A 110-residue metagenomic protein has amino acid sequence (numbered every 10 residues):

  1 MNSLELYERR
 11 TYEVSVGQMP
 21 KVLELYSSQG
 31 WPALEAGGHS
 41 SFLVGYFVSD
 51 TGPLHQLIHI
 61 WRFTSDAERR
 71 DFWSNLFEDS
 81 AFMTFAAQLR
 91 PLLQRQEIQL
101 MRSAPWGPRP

Functional and structural regions predicted by a protein language model:
M1, R10-G17: N-terminal short leaders/motifs
M1-L4, S40-I58, A81-P110: Glycine-rich beta-strand-turn "strand-cap" elements at beta-sheet edges
L6-E13, G45-F77: Short, well-ordered beta-strand segments in beta-rich or mixed alpha/beta enzyme and ligand-binding folds
V16, F63-S65, R102-A104: Non-catalytic surface loops within mature trypsin-like serine protease
Q18-L43, L76-F77: Short amphipathic alpha-helical segments
M19, E68, P105-G107: Generic "edge-of-domain/loop-turn" microfeature
K21, E68-D71, T84: Short, solvent-exposed alpha-helical surface patches in well-structured domains
